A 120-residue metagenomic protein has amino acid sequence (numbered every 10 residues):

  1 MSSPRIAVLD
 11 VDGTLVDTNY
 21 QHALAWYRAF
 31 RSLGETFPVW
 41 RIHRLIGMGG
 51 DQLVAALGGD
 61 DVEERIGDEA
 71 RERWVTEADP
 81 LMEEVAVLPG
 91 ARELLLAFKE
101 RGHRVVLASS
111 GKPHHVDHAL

Functional and structural regions predicted by a protein language model:
S2-R92, A97-H103, H114-D117: N-terminal helical cap/lid subdomain that shapes the substrate entry/recognition surface in HAD-like hydrolases
L120: Anionic-ligand binding region
